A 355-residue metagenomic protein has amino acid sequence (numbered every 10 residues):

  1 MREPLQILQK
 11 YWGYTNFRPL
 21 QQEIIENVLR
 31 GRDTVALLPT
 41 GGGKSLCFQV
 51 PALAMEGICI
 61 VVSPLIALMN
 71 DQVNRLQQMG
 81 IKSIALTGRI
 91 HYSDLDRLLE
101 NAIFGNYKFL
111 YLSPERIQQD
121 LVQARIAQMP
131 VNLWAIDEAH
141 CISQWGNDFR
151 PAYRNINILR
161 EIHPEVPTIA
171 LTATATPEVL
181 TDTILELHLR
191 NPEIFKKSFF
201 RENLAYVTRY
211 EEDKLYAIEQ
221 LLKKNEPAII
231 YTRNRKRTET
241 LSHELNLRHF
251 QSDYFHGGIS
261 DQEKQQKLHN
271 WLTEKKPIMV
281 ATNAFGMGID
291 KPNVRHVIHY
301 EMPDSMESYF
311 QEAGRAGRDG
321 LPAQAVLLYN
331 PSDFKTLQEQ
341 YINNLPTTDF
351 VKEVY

Functional and structural regions predicted by a protein language model:
R2-Y11, T15-P19, E23-S45, A52-M55 (+1 more regions): Helicase motor core with emphasis on the C-terminal RecA-like subdomain
